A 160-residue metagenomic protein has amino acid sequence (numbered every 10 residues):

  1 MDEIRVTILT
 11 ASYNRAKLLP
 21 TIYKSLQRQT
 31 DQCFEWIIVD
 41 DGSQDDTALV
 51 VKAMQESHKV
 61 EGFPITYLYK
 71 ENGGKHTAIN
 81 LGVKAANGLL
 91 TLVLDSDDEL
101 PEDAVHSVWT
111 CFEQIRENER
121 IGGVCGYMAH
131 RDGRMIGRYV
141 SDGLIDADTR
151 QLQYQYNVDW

Functional and structural regions predicted by a protein language model:
M1-W160: Nucleotide-sugar donor-binding/catalytic module of glycosyltransferases that assemble extracellular/cell-envelope
